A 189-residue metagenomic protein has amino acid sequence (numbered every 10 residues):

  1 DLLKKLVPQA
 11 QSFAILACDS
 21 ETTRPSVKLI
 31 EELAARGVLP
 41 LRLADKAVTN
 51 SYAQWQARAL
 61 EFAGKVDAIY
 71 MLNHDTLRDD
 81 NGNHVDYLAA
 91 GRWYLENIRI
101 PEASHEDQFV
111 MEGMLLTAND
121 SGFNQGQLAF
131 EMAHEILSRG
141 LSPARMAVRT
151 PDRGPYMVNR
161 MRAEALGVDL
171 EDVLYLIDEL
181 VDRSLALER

Functional and structural regions predicted by a protein language model:
D1-R189: Short hydrophobic alpha-helices and adjacent helix-cap/hinge residues
